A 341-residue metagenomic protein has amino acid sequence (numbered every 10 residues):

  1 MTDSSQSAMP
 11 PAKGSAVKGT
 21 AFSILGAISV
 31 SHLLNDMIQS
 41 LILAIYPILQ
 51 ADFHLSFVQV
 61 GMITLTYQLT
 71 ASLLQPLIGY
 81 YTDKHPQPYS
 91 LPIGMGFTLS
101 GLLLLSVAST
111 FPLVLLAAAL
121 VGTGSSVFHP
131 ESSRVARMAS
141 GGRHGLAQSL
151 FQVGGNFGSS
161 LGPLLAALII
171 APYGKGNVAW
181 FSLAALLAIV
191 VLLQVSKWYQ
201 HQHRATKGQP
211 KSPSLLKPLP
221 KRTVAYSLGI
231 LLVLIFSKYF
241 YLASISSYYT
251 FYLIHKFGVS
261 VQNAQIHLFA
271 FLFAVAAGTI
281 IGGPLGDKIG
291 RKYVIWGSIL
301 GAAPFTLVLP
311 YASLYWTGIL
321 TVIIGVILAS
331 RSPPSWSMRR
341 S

Functional and structural regions predicted by a protein language model:
S40, Q68-P76, S159-S160, L272-I280: Residue-level signature of mid-helix packing/kink "hotspots" within the transmembrane helices of 12-pass Major
I42-L43, V224-A276: Extracytoplasmic gate region of multi-pass secondary transporters
H54, P86, V107-P112, G141 (+3 more regions): Helix-breaking motifs and short loop linkers at transmembrane-helix boundaries and internal kinks in secondary membrane
L73-P112: Conserved MFS/SLC helix-loop-helix module at the cytosolic interface between two early adjacent transmembrane helices
A117-G154: Cytoplasmic helix-loop-helix junction between adjacent transmembrane helices in 12-TM secondary transporters
F151-W198: Helix-loop-helix hairpin linking two adjacent transmembrane segments in secondary transporters
F181, Q194-K217: Flexible cytoplasmic inter-helical loops of multi-pass small-molecule transporters
G286-S335: C-terminal transmembrane helical hairpin of 12-TM major facilitator-type secondary transporters
